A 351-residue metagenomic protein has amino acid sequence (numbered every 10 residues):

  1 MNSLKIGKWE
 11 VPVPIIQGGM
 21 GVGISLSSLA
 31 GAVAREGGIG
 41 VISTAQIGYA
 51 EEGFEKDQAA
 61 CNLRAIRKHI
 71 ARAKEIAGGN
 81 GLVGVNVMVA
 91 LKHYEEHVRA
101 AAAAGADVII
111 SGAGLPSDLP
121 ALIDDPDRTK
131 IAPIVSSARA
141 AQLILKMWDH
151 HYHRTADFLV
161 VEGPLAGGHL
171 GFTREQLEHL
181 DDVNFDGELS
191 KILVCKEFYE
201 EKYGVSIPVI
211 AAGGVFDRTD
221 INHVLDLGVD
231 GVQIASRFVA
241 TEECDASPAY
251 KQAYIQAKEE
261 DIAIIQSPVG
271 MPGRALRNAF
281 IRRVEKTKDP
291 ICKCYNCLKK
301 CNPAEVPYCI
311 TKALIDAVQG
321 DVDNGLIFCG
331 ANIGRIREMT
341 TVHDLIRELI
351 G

Functional and structural regions predicted by a protein language model:
M1-K202: Active-site entrance/lid segments in N-terminal catalytic domains of soluble metabolic enzymes
I16, A166-I210, F216-G351: Conserved active-site-proximal phosphate/metal-binding subdomains
